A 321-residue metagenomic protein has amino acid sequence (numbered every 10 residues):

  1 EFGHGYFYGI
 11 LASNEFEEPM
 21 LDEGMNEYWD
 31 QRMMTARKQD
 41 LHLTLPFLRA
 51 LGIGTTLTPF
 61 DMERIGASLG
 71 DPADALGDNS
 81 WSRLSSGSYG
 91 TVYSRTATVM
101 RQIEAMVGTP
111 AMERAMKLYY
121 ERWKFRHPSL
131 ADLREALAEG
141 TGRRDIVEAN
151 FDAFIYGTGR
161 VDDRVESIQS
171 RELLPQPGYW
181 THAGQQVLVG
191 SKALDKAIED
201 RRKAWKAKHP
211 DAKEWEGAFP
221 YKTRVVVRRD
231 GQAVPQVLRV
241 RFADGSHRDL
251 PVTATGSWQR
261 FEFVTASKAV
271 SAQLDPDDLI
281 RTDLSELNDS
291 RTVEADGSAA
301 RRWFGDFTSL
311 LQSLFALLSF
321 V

Functional and structural regions predicted by a protein language model:
E1-F219, V225: Hydrophobic alpha-helical and helix-loop surface patches within well-folded domains that function as non-catalytic
K222, A233-V237: Exposed beta-strand and adjacent loop surfaces of beta-rich binding modules that mediate intermolecular recognition
V226-D230: Asparagine-centered strand-capping/turn motif at beta-strand->loop junctions
D244-P251: Surface-exposed loop/edge segments in extracytoplasmic proteins
W258-A266: Exposed aromatic-hydrophobic patches
A266-L279: Short, surface-exposed ligand- or partner-binding patches at beta-edge/loop junctions that are enriched in aromatics
P276-D289: Short acidic/polar inter-strand loop motif in beta-rich domains
R301-V321: Compositionally biased low-complexity segments at domain edges in trafficked proteins and select soluble regulators
